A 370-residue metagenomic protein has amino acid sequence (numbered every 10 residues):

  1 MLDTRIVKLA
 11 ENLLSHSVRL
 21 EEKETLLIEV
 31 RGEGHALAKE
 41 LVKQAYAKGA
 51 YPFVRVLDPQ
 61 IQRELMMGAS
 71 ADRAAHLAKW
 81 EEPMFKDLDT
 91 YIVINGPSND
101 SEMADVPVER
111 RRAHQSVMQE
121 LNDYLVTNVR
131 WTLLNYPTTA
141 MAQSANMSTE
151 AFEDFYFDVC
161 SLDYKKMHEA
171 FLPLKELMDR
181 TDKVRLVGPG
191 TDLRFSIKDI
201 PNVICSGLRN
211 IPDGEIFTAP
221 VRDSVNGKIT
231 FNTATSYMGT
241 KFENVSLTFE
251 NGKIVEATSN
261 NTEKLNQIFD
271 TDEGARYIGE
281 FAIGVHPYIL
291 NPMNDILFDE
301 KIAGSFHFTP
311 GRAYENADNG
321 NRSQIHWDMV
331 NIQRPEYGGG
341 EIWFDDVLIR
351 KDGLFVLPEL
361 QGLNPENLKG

Functional and structural regions predicted by a protein language model:
M1-G227, D352, Q361-K369: Active-site bordering "gate/hinge" segments that shape substrate access to catalytic or cofactor-binding pockets
E33-G34, P97-N99, T138, I200 (+7 more regions): Short, glycine-/Ser/Thr-/acidic-enriched flexible segments
L177-K183, K241-E243, Q333-E341: A short, compositionally biased
L186, T248, I342: Short aromatic-centered micro-motifs
E215-A257: Oxyanion-binding "anion nests"
N226, F242-N244, N251, R276-E280 (+3 more regions): Active-site lining segments that contact anionic ligands and/or coordinate catalytic metals
E256-R322: Dual-mode signal for accessory low-complexity, basic/Gly-rich regions
N294-K369: Internal helix-turn-beta structural module
